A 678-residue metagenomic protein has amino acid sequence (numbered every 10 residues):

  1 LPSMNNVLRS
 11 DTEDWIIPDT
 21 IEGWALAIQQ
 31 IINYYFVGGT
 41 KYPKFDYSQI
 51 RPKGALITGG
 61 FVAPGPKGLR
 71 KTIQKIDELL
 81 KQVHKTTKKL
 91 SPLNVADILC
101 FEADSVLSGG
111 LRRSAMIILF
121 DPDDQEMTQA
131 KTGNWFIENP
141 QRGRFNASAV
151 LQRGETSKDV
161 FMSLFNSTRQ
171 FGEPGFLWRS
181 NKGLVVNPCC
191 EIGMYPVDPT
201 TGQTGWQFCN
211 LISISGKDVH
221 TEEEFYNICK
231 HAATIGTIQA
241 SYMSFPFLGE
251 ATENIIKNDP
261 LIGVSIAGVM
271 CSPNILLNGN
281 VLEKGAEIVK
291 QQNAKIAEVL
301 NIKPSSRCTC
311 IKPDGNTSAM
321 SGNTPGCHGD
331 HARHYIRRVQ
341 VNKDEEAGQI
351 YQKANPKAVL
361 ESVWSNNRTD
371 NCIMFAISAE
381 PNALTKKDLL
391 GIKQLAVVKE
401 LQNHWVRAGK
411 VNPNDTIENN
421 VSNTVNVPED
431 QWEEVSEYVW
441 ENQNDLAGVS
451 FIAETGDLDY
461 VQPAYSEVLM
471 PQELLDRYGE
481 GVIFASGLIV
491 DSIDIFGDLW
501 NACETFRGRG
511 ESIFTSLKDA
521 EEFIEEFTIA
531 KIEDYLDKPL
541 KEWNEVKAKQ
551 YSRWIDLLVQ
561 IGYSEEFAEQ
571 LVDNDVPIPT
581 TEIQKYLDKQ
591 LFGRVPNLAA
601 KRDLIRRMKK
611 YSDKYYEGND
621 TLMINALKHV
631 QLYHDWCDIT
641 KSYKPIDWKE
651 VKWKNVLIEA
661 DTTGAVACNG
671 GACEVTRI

Functional and structural regions predicted by a protein language model:
L1-D97, C209-N210, V398-N412, I417-N419 (+8 more regions): Catalytic alpha/beta active-site cores
L1-G65, L69, S167-L276, V339-V341 (+4 more regions): Function-dense linear segments that define catalytic or interfacial modules in macromolecule-processing proteins
M4, L8, N301-K303, K312 (+1 more regions): Phosphate-handling catalytic cores of nucleic-acid transaction enzymes
K41-K44, V83-D97, V106-I118, Y242-N254 (+5 more regions): Flexible, glycine/charged-enriched surface loops at secondary-structure junctions
L79-L80, S105-K182, P260-K290: Conserved, charged catalytic cores of large soluble enzymes
A115, L119-D124, T128-N134, S306-K312 (+1 more regions): Extended amphipathic alpha-helical segments with heptad-repeat/coiled-coil character used for oligomerization, fusion
N166-T168, G175, V185-L248, N258 (+3 more regions): Catalytic alpha/beta core of large soluble enzyme barrels
I288-P313, G322, W653-T662: Flexible, glycine/threonine-enriched loop-and-boundary segments that flank and lead into catalytic domains of large
